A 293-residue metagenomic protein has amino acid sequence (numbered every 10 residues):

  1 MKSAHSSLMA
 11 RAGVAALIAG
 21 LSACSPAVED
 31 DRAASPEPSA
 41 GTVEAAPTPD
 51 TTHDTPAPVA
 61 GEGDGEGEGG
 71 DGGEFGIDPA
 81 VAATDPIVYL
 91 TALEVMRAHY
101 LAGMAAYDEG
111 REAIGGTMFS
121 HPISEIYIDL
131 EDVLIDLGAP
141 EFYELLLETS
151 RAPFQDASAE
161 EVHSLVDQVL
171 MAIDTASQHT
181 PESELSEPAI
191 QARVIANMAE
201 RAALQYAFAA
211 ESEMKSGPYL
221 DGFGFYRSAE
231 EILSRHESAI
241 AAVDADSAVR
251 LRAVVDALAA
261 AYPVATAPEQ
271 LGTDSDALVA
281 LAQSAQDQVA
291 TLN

Functional and structural regions predicted by a protein language model:
M1-L21: Bacterial Sec-dependent N-terminal signal peptides
C24-V28: Bacterial signal peptide processing site
R32-A60: Post-signal peptide N-terminal segment of mature Sec-exported envelope proteins
T52-L146: N-terminal Sec/ER secretory leader and immediately downstream segment of secreted/extracellular precursors
A92-Y100, A159-R252, V279-N293: Extended amphipathic alpha-helical interaction segments
E131-L147, V243-A259: Short, well-ordered alpha-helical segments that carry or flank key catalytic/ligand-binding motifs at enzyme/regulatory
D256, A260, T266-V289: Eukaryote-biased recognition of C-terminal alpha-helical segments
